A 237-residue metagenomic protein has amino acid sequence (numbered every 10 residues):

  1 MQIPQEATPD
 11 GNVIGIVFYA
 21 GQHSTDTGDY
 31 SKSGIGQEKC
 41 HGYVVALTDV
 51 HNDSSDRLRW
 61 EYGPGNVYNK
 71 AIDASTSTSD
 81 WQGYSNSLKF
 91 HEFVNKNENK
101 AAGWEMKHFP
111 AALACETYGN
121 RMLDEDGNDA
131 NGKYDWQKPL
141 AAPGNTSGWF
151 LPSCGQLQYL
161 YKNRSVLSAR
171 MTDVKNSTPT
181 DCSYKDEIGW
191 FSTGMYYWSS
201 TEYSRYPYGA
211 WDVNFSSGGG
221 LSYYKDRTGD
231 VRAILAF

Functional and structural regions predicted by a protein language model:
M1-N145, K225-F237: Short, compositionally biased
V45, L151-P152: Short hydrophobic beta-strand that contains or immediately precedes a catalytic carboxylate
A74-T78, N86, P152, N176 (+1 more regions): Intrinsically disordered, low-complexity segments enriched in Ser/Pro/Gly/Ala and basic residues
G148: Mobile, glycine-rich extracellular loop/lid and propeptide segments that shape or gate substrate/ligand access
C154-F237: C-terminal, surface-exposed recognition/capping segments
